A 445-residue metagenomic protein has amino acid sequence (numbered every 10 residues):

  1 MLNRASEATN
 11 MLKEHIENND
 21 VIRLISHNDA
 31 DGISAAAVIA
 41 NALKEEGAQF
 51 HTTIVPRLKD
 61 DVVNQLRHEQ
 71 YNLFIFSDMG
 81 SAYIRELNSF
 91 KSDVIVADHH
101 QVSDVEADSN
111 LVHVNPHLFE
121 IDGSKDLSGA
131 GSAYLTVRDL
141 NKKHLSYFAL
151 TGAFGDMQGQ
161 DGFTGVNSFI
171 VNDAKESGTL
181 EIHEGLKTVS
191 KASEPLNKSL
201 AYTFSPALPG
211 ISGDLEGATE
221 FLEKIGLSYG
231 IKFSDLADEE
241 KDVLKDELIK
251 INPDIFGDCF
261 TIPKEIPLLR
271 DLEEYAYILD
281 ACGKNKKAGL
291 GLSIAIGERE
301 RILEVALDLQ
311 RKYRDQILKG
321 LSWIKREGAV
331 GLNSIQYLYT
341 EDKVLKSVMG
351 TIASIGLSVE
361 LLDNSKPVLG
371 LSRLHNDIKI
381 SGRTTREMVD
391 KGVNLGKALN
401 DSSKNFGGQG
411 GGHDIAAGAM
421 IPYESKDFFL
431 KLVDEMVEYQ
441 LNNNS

Functional and structural regions predicted by a protein language model:
M1-I278, C282-S445: Replace "Mg2+/Mn2+-dependent" with "divalent metal-dependent
